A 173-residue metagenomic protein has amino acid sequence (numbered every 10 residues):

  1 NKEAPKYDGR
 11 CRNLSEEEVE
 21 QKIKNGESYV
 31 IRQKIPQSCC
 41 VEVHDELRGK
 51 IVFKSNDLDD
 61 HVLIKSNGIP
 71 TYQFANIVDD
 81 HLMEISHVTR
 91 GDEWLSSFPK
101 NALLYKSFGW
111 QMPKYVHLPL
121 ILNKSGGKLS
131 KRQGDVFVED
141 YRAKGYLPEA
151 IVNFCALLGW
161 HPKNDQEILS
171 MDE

Functional and structural regions predicted by a protein language model:
N1-K131, F137-D140, P162: Active-site cores that bind ATP or allylic diphosphates and position pyrophosphate for catalysis
Q133, F137-E173: A conserved active-site cap/scaffold subdomain adjacent to cofactor or substrate pockets
